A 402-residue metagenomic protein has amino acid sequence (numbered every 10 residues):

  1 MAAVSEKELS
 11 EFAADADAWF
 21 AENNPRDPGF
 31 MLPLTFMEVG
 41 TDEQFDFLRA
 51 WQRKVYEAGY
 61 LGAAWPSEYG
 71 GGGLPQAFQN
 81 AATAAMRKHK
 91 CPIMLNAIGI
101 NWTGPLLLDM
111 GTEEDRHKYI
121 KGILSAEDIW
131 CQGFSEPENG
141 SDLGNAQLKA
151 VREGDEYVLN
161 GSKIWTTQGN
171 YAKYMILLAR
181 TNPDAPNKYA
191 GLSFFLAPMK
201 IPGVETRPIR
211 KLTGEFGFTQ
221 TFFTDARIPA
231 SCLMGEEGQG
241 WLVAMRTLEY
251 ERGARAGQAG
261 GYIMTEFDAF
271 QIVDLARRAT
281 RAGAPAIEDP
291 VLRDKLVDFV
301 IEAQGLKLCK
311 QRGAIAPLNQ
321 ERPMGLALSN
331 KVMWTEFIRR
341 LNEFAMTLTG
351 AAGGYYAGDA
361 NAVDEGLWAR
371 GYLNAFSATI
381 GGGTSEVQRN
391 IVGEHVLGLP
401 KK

Functional and structural regions predicted by a protein language model:
M1-A97, K118-S125, P285, L292 (+3 more regions): Amphipathic, small/basic residue-rich leader segments at the start of a protein or domain
A2-S5, A77, A81-A82, W102 (+2 more regions): Glycine-rich phosphate/cofactor-binding loops in nucleotide/flavin-utilizing enzymes
A3-K7, F12, V204-L306, A378: Glycine-rich beta->alpha junctions and the first turn(s) of the following alpha-helix
F30-E38, R281, P290, Q304-A360: C-terminal helix-coil-helix/basic helical segment that borders enzyme active sites and/or dimer interfaces and provides
L95-E114, G140-L143: N-terminal glycine-rich flavin-associated loop
A126-F134, L178: A short, Trp-centered hydrophobic/proline-enriched beta-strand micro-motif
L148-V151: A structural signal for short hydrophobic beta-strand segments in well-ordered beta-sheet cores
D155-E156, N160-R207: A short core secondary-structure module
